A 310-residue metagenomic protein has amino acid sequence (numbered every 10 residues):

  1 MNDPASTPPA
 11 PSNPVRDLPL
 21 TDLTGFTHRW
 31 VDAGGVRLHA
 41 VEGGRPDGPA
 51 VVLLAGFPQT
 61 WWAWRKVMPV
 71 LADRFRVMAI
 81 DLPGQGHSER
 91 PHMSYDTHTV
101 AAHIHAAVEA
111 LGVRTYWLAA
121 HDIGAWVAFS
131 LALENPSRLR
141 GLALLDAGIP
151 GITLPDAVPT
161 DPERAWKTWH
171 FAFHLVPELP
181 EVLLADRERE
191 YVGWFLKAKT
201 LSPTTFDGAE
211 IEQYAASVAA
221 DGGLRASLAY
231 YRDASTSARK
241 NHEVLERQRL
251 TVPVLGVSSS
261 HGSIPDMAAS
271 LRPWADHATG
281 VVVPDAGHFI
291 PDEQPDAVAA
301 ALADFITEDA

Functional and structural regions predicted by a protein language model:
N2-L38, G43, A50, M78 (+4 more regions): Flexible "cap/lid" subdomain of the alpha/beta-hydrolase fold that forms the substrate-access gate
V41-H87: Conserved HGGG/HGGXW glycine-rich cap/lid loop of the alpha/beta-hydrolase fold
A55-P58, V218, E293: Conserved residues at beta->alpha junctions
P58, D73, P136-S137, D276 (+1 more regions): Proline-centered flexible-loop/turn and helix-kink motifs
T60-W61, W126, G287: A short, glycine- and basic residue-enriched loop/turn that sits immediately adjacent to a domain's principal
A63, V127, A297: Conserved cofactor-binding/catalytic machinery of classical short-chain dehydrogenase/reductase
A286-P295, A299: Catalytic histidine-centered segment of alpha/beta-hydrolase-like enzymes
